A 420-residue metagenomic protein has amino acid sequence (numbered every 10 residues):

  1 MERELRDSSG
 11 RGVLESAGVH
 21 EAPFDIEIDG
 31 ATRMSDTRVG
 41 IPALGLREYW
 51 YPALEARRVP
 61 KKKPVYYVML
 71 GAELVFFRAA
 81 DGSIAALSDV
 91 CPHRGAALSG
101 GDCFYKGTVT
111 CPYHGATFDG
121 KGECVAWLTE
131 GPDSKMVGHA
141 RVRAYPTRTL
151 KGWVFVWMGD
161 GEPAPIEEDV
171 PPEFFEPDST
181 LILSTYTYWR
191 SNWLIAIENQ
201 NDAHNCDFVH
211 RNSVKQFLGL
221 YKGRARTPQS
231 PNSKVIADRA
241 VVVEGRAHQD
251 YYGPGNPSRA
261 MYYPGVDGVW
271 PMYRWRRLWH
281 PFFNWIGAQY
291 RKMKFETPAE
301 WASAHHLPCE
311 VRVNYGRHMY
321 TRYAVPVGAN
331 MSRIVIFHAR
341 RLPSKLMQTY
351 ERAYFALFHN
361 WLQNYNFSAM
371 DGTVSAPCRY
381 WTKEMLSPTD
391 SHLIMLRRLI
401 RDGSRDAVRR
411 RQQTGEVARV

Functional and structural regions predicted by a protein language model:
M1-L46: A boundary/linker detector
E2-R11, R38-V39, P52-L181, V420: Rieske [2Fe-2S] iron-sulfur-binding domain
L5, G12, S83, E162-V420: C-terminal catalytic domain of Rieske-type non-heme iron oxygenases
D7, H20-D25, P42-L46, R148-V156 (+3 more regions): Short, mixed-charge, low-aromatic patches
G10-V19, V90-A96, T129, I236 (+1 more regions): Short N-terminal helix-initiation segments at or just after the protein's N-terminus
A22-M34, P42-L44, Y66-V68, V75 (+2 more regions): Short low-complexity stretches enriched in small and charged residues
